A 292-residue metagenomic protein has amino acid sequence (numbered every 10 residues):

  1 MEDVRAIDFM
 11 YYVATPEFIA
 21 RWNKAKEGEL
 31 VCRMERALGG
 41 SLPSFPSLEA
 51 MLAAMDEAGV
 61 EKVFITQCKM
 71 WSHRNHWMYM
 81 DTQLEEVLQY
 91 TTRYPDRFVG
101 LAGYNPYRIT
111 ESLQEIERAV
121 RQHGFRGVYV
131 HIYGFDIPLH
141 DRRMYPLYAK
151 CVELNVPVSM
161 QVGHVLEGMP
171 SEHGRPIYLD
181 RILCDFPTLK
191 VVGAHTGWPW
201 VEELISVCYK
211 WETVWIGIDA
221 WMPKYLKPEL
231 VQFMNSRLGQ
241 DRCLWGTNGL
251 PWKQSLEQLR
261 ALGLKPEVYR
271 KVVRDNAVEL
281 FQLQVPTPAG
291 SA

Functional and structural regions predicted by a protein language model:
M1-K62, R118, L238-L244, W252-A292: Mid-to-C-terminal alpha-helical segments outside catalytic/metal-binding sites
M10, M55, V87, G100 (+8 more regions): Conserved, mostly hydrophobic/aromatic
Y12-A14, C68, Y133, T196-G197 (+2 more regions): Flexible loop residues that form catalytic and substrate-binding hotspots at small-molecule/glycan-binding clefts
E17-W22, N75-M78, L113-Q114, P170-E172 (+4 more regions): Short aromatic-enriched loop/helix-cap "lid" or pocket-rim segments at secondary-structure transitions that line
P46-A54, T82-L88, Q114, P176-L179 (+2 more regions): Alpha-helical scaffolding within the catalytic cores of extracellular/periplasmic polymer-degrading hydrolases
M55, T91-P95, V120, L183 (+3 more regions): N-terminal cationic-hydrophobic initiation segments that often serve targeting/anchoring roles
E61-K62, Q67-M160, H164-L166, P170-H173: Active-site gating/metal-coordination segments in enzymes
Q122-G127, D136-L244, T287-S291: Catalytic pocket-lining loop regions of alpha/beta-barrel enzymes, especially the amidohydrolase/enolase/GH5 lineages
